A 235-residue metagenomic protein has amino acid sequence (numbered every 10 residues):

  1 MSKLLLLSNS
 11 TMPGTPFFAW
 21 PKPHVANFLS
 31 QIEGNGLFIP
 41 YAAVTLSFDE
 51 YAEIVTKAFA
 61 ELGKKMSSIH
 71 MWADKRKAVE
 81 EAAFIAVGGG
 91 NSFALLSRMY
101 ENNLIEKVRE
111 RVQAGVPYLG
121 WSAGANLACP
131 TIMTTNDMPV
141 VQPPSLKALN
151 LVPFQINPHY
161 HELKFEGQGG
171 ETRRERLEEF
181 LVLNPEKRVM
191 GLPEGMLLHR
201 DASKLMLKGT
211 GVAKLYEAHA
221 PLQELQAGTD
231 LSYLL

Functional and structural regions predicted by a protein language model:
S2-Q31, L46-E50, T134, P139-L235: C-terminal and late-domain segments of enzyme folds
L5, N35-L37, A83: Conserved beta-strand elements of the Class I
P16-K77: ATP/NTP phosphate-donor binding region
E33, G63, A82-A83, G115 (+1 more regions): Short, well-ordered alpha-helix to beta-strand connector turns
V79-E80, V112: A short, aliphatic-rich alpha-helical micro-motif
A86-G89, V112-T131: Catalytic nucleophile loop
S92-N102, E166: Glycine/threonine-rich flexible loop motifs
E101-G115: Catalytic-core regions built around general acid/base machinery
